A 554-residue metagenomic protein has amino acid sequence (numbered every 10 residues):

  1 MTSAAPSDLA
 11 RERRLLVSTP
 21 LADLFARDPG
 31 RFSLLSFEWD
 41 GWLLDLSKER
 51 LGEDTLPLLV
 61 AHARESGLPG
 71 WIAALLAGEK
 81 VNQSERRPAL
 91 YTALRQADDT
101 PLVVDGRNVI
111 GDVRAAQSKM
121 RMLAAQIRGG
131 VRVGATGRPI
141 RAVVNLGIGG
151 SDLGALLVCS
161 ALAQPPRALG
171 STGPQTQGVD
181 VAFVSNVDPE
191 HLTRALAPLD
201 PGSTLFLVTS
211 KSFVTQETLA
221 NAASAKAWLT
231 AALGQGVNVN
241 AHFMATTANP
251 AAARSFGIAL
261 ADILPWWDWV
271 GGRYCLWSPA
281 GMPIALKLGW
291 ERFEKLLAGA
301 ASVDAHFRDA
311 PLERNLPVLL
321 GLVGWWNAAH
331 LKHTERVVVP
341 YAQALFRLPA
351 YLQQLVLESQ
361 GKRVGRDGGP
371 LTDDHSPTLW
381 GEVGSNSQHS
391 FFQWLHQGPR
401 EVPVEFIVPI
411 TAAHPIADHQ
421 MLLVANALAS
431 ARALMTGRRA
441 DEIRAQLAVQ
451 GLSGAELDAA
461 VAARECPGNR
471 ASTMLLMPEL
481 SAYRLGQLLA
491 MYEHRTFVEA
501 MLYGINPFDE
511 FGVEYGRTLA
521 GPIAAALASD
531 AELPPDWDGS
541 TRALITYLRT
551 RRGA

Functional and structural regions predicted by a protein language model:
S3, L15, A26-P29, E49 (+15 more regions): Electropositive phosphate-/nucleotide-binding environments in soluble metabolic enzymes
A4-A5, E12-F25, P29-T136, L422-S430 (+5 more regions): Extended, charge-enriched "interface" segments that sit outside catalytic cores
M122-G130, T136-A310, P522-A525: Glycine-rich phosphate-binding loops that contact phosphosugars or nucleotide phosphates
R141-G149, F206-S212, E335-A342, T378 (+1 more regions): Short glycine-rich or small-residue beta-strand-to-loop segments that form or flank ligand, phosphate, metal/Fe-S
V158-A163, A197-P201, A222-S224, A261 (+4 more regions): Short, solvent-exposed amphipathic alpha-helical segments in soluble enzyme and RNA/protein-processing domains
A182-V187, W380, M477-P478: Short beta->alpha junction loops
N221, W228-A417, G437, G468 (+2 more regions): Active-site phosphate/pyrophosphate-binding segments
G454, P467-R470, M477-Y503, F508 (+3 more regions): C-terminal accessory domains/tails appended to large, multi-domain proteins
